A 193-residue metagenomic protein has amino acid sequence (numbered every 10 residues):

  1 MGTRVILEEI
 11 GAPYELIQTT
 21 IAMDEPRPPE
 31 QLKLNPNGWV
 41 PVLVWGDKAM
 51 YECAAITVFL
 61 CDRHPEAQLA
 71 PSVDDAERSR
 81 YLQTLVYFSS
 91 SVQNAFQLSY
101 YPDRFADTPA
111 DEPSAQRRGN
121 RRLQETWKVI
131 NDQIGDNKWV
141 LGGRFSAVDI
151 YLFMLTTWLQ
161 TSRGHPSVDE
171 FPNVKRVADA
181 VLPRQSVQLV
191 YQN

Functional and structural regions predicted by a protein language model:
M1-S114: GST-like domain detector, emphasizing the conserved glutathione-binding G-site in the N-terminal thioredoxin-like
L16, G143, V190-Y191: A generic structural-conservation signal
A55, N173, S186: Residue-level recognition of oxygen-bearing side chains
C61, L155-T156, Y191: Active-site-flanking alpha-helical
S72-V73, L189-N193: Short, flexible loop/turn segments with low-complexity composition
T84, F88-P183: GST-like fold's C-terminal all-alpha helical module
